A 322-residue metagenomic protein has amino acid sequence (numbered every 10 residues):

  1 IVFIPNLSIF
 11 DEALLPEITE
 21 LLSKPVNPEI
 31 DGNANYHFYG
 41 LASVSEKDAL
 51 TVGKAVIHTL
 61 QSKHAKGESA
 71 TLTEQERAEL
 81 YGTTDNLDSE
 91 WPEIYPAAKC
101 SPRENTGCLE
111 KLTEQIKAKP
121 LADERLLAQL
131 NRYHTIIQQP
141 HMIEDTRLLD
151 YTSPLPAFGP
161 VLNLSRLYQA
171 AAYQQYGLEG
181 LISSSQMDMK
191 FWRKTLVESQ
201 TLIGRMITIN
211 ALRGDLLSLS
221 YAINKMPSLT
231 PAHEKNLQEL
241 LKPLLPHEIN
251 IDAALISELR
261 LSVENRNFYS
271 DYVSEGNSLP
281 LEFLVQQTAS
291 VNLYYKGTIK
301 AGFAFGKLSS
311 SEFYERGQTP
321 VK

Functional and structural regions predicted by a protein language model:
I1-K322: Short acidic linear motifs
